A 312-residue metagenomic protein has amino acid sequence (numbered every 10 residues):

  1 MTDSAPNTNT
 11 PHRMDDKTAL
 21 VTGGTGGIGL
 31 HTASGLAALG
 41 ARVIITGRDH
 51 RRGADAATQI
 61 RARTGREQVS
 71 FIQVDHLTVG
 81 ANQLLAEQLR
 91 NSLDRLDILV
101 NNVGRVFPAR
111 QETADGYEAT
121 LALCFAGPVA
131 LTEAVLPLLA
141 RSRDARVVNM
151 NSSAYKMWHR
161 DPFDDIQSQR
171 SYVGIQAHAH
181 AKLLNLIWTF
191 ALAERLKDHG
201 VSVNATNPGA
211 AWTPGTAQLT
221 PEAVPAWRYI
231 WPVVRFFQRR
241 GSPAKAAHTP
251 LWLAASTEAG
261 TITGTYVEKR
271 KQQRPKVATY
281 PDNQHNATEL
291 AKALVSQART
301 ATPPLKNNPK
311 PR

Functional and structural regions predicted by a protein language model:
M1-A217, Q297-R312: Rossmann-fold NAD(P)H-dependent dehydrogenase/reductase core
G27, H31, E222-A223, V267-K271: A short glycine/small-residue-enriched secondary-structure motif
T58-R61, T220-V224, E258: A generic structural signal for secondary-structure junctions that act as hinges or helix/strand caps at the edges
E112, K276-Y280: Short acidic, glycine/proline-rich loop/turn micro-motifs
E118, T279-N283: Short glycine-enriched, charge-decorated loop/helix-capping segments at active-site entrances that position
A181, I230-P275, Q284-K292, S296 (+1 more regions): C-terminal helical subdomain
W212-V234: A glycine/serine/threonine-rich, flexible loop-to-helix segment that serves as the NAD(P) cofactor-binding "lid"
A223, N283-Q284: Low-complexity, intrinsically disordered tandem-repeat tracts enriched in small residues
